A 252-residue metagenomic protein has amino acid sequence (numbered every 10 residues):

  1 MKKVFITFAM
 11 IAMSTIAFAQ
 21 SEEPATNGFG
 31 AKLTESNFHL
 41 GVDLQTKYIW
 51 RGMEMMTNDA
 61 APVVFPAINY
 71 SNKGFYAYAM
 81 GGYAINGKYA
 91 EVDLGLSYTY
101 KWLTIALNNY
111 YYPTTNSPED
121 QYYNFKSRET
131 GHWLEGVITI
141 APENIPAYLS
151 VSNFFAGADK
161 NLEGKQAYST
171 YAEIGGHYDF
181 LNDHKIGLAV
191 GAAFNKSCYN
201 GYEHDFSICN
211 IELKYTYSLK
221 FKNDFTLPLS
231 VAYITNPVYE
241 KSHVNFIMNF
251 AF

Functional and structural regions predicted by a protein language model:
M1-N37: Cleavable N-terminal export/targeting peptides
E22-E23, L213, L219, E240-F252: Outer-membrane beta-barrel "beta-signal"
E22-N37, A141-P146, Y178-G187, S218-L229 (+1 more regions): Short loop/turn motifs that connect adjacent beta-strands in outer-membrane beta-barrel proteins
T34-S36, A60-V64, S71, K88-V92 (+6 more regions): Residues that define the transmembrane beta-barrel architecture of outer-membrane proteins
V42-Y48, G74-I85, I105-P113, D120 (+3 more regions): Transmembrane beta-strand segments that form the barrel wall of outer-membrane beta-barrel proteins
T46, Y70-N72, Y98-Y100, N109 (+6 more regions): Residue-level signature of outer-membrane beta-barrel architecture
Y48-V64: Surface-exposed strand-loop-strand hairpins of Gram-negative outer-membrane beta-barrel proteins
N124-S197: Detector for outer-membrane/organellar transmembrane beta-barrel domains, recognizing the amphipathic beta-strand
